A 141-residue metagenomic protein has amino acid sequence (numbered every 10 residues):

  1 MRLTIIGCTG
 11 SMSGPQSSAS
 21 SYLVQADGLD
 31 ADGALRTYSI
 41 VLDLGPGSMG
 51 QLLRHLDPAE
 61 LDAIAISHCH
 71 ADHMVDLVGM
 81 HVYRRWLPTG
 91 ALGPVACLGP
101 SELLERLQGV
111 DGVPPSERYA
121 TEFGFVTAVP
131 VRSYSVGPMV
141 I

Functional and structural regions predicted by a protein language model:
M1-I141: Binuclear metal-dependent hydrolase catalytic cores
